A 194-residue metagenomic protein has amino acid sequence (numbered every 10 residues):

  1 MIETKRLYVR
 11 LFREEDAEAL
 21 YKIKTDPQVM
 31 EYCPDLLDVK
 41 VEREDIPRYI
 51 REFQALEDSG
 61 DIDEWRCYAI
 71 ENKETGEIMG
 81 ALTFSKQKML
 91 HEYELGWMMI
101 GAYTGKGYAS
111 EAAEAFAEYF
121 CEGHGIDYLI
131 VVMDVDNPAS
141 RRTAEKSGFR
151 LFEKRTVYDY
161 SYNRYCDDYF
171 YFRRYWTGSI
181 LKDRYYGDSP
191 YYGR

Functional and structural regions predicted by a protein language model:
M1-A102, G123, R164-R194: GNAT-family acyltransferases
V9, L20, L95, A113-F116 (+2 more regions): Hydrophobic packing within well-folded, soluble alpha/beta domains
F12, Y119-C121, F149: Conserved hydrophobic/aromatic "anchor" residues that stabilize well-ordered secondary structure elements
V41, P138, D159-S161: Generic structural signal for helix capping and beta-alpha/helix-loop junctions
F84-K86, A117-E118, V135, S161: Short, contiguous, well-ordered secondary-structure segments
W97-M99, G105-Y119, P138-K146: Conserved acetyl-CoA-binding loop-helix of GNAT-fold acetyltransferases
K106, E122-D127: Short coil/turn segments at alpha/beta junctions that flank glycine-rich nucleotide-binding fingerprints
I130-V132, R150-D167: Conserved catalytic-core motifs of GNAT/GCN5-like acyltransferases
